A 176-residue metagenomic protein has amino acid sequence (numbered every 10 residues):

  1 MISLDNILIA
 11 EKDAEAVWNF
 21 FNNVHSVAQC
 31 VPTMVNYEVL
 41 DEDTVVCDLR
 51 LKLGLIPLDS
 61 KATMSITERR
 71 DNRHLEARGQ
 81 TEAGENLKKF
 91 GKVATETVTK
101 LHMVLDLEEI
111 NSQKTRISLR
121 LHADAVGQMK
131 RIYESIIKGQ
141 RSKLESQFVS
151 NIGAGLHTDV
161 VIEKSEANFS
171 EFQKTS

Functional and structural regions predicted by a protein language model:
M1-D48, E171-S176: Hydrophobic ligand-binding cavity/cleft-lining segments
L4-L8, M103-L105, L119-L121: A structural signal for short, well-ordered beta-strand segments
F20-V24, A77-A94, I132, E163-N168: Short secondary-structure transition/capping segments
Q29, L58, Q128-M129: Secondary-structure boundary/capping motif
Y37-L40, R50, E68-R70, E76-T81 (+2 more regions): Short C-terminal domain-edge/linker segments immediately following a structured domain
E42-D43, L53-K114, H122: Hydrophobic-ligand binding "helix-grip"
V93-A94, D106-S176: Terminal "cap-and-tail" regions of soluble proteins that handle hydrophobic small molecules
